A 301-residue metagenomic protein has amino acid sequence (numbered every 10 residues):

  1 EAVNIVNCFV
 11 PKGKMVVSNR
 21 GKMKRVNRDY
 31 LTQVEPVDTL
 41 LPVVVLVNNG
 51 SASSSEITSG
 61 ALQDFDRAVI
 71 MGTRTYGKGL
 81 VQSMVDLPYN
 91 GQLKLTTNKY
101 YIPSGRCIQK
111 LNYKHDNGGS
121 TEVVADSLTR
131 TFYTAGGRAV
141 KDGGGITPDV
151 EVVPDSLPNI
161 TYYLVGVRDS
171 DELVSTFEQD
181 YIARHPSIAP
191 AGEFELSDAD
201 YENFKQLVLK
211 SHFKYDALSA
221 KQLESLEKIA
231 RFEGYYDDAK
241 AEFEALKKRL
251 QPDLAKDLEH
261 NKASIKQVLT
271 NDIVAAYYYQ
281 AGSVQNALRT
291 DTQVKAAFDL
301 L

Functional and structural regions predicted by a protein language model:
E1, F9, V43, L62 (+3 more regions): Terminal peptide-recognition signature
A2-F9, I57-D64, T96: Alpha-helical scaffold elements adjacent to nucleotide-binding pockets in ATP/GTP-utilizing enzyme cores
A2-L46, G50-S53, L80-D86, Y101: Gly/Ser/Thr-rich loop/hinge elements
F9-V16, R20, V47-S51, D66 (+7 more regions): Sec/Tat-exported extracytoplasmic proteins
V26, T39-P42, T58, D66 (+1 more regions): Envelope-exposed proteins and targeting segments
V44-A52, V69-R74, D86, N98 (+6 more regions): Hydrophobic alpha-helical scaffolding
S54, D66, M71-T73, G77-R138 (+1 more regions): Polar, glycine-rich mid-to-C-terminal structural blocks that act as macromolecule-binding/assembly scaffolds
C107-L301: Conserved functional hotspot residues or short segments at active or partner-binding sites across diverse domains
